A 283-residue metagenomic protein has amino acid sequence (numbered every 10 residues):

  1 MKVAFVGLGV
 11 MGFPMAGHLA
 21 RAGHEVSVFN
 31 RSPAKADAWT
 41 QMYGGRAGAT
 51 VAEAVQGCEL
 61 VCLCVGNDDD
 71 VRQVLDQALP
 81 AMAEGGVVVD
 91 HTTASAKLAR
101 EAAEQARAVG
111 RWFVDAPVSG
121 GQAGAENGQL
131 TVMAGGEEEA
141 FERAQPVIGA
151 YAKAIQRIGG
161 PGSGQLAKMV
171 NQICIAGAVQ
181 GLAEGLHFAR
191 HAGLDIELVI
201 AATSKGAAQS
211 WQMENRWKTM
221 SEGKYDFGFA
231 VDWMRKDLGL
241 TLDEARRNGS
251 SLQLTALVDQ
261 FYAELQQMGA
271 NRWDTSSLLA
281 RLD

Functional and structural regions predicted by a protein language model:
M1-L63, G86, Q122: NAD(P)+-binding Rossmann beta1-loop-alpha1 motif at the extreme N-terminus of oxidoreductases
V26, A47, W112-V114, I155 (+2 more regions): Hydrophobic beta-strand scaffold residues
V51-R111: Rossmann-fold NAD(P) dinucleotide-binding segment
T93-I173: Rossmann-fold dinucleotide-binding core
S163-L282: Helical "substrate-binding/catalytic lid" subdomain of Rossmann-like NAD(P)-dependent dehydrogenases/reductases
